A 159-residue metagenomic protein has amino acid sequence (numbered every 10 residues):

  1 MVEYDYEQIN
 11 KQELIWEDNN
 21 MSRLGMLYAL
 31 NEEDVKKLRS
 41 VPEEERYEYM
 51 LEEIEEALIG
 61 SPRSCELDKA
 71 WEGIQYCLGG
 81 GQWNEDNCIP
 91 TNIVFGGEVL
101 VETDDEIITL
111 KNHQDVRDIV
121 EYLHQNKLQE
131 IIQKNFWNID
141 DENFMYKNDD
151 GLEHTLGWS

Functional and structural regions predicted by a protein language model:
V2-W158: Acidic (Asp/Glu-rich) sequence patches and key acidic residues that form negatively charged surfaces used
